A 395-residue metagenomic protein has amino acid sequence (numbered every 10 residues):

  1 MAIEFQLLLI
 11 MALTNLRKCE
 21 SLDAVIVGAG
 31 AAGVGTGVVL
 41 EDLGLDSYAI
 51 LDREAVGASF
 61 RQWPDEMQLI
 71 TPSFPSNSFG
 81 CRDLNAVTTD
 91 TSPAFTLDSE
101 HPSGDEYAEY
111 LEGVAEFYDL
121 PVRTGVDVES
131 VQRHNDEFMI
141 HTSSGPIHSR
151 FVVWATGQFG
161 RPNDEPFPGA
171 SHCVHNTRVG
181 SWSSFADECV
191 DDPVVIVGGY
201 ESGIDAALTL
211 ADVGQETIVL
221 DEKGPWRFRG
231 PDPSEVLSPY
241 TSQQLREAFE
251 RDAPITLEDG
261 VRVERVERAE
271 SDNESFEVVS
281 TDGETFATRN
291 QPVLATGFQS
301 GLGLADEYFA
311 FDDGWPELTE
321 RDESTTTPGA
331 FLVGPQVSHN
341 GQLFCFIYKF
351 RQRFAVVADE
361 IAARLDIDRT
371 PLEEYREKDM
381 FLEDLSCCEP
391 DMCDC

Functional and structural regions predicted by a protein language model:
L13, S103-E106, T156-V213, D312-R321 (+1 more regions): Glycine-rich dinucleotide-binding loop and its adjacent helix/turn
D23-A49, I196, E201-A211: N-terminal Rossmann-like FAD-binding beta1-loop-alpha1 element of flavoenzymes
V27, I147-F159, T288-Q299: Short hydrophobic core segments
S47-D52, T217-D221: Short beta-strand "acidic-cap" motif of Rossmann-like dinucleotide-binding folds
A58-E106, L220, G224-P233: Glycine-rich active-site loop/strand segments that organize a redox cofactor
A94-F151, T156, E264-F276: Feature captures the FAD/FMN-dependent oxidoreductase FAD-binding
D212-A310, D366-M380: A Rossmann-like FAD-binding core segment of flavoenzymes
Q299, W315-C395: C-terminal, flexible cofactor-proximal segment of oxidoreductases
